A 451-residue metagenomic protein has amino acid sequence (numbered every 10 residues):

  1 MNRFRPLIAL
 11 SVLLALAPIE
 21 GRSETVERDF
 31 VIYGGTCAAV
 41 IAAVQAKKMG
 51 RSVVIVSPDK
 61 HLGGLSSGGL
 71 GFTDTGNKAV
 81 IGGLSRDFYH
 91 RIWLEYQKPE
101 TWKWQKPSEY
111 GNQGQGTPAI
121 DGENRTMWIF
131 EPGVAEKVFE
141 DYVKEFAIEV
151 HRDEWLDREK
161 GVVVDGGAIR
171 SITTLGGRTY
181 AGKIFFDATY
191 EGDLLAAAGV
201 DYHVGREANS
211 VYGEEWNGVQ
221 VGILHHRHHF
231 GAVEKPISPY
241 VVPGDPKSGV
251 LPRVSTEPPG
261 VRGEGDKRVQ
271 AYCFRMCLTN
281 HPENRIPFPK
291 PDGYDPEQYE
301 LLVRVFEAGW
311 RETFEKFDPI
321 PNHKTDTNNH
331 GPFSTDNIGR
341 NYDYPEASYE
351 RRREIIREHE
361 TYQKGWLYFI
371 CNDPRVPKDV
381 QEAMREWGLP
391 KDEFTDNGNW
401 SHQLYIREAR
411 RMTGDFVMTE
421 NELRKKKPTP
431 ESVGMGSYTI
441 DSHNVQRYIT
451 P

Functional and structural regions predicted by a protein language model:
L7-A17: Bacterial N-terminal signal peptides
G21-S23: Boundary at the C-terminal end of the N-terminal hydrophobic targeting segment
T25-T36: Beta1/beta-strand and adjacent pyrophosphate-binding region of the FAD-binding site in flavoprotein oxidoreductases
A39: N-terminal Rossmann-fold NAD(P) dinucleotide-binding loop
A46: Aromatic pocket-lining residues of Rossmann-like dinucleotide-binding sites
R51-S52, S57-G161, H203, V211-G213: Conserved N-terminal/central alpha/beta ligand/cofactor-binding core
E136, S171, R178-I184, A188-P451: Flavin (FAD/FMN)-binding glycine-rich loop and adjacent Rossmann-like elements that form
G161-T179: Conserved beta-strand-loop-beta-strand element in the redox core of flavoprotein oxidoreductases
